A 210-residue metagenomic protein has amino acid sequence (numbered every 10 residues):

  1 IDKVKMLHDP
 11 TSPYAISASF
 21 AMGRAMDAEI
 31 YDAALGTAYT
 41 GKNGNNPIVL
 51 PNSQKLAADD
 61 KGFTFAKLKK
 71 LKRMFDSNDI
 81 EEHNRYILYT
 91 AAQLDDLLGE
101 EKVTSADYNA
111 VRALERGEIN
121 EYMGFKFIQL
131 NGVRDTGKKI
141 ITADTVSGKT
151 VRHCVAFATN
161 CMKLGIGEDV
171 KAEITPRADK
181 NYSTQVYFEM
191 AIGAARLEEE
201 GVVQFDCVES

Functional and structural regions predicted by a protein language model:
I1-N43, D76-A91, F127, A172-R196: Long, contiguous amphipathic alpha-helices that act as assembly "spine/axial" helices in icosahedral shell and virion
K5, P51, K55-F63, E100-S210: Sequence/fold signature of self-assembling virion shell proteins
G36, A92-D96, V133-D135: Short, catalytically relevant binding-site loops at active-site mouths
K42-E115: Extended, solvent-exposed, turn-rich assembly/linker loops in the middle of proteins
